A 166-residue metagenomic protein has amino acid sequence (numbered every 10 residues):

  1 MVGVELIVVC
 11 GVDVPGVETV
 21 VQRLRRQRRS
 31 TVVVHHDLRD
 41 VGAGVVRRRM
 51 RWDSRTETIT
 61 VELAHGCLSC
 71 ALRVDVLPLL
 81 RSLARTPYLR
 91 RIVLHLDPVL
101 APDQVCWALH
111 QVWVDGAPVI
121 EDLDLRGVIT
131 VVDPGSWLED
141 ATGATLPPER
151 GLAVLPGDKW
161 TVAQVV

Functional and structural regions predicted by a protein language model:
M1-A43, H95-V105: Glycine-rich P-loop/Walker A and Walker A-like loops and their local beta1-loop-alpha1 context in P-loop NTPases
V2-L6, R28-V32, E57-I59, G66 (+4 more regions): Generic structural motif recognizing short loop/turn segments at the entrances and edges of beta-strands
L6-C10, T56-L72, D140-V154: Acidic/glycine-enriched edge-of-secondary-structure segments
D13, T60-A64, A101, T161: Alpha-helix capping and helix-coil boundary motifs
V32-L94: Conserved nucleotide-sensing/catalytic segment adjacent to the nucleotide-binding pocket in NTP-handling enzymes
D75-P78, T86-V166: Phosphate/Mg2+-binding loops and adjacent switch elements in nucleotide/diphosphate-handling enzyme cores
